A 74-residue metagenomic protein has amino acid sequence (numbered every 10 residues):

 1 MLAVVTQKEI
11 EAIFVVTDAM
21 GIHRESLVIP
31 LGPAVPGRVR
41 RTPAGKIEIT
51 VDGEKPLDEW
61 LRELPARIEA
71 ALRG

Functional and structural regions predicted by a protein language model:
M1-S26: A metal-dependent hydrolase signature that marks the N-terminal structural subdomain at the beginning of catalytic folds
L2, I13, A44-K46, P65: Low-complexity, intrinsically disordered short peptide segments enriched in small/polar/basic residues
T17, R24, R40, E48 (+1 more regions): Functionally constrained cores in energy, signaling, and assembly domains
S26-V28, G74: Short glycine-rich, low-complexity/disordered patches
V28-G45, D58: Catalytic zinc-binding patch centered on the HExxH motif and its immediate surroundings that defines zinc-dependent
E48-L64: Short pre-active-site segment immediately N-terminal to the catalytic Zn-binding motif
P56, R73-G74: Juxtamembrane/interface and other helix-to-disorder boundary residues and their adjoining low-complexity tails
E63, R67, A71: Catalytic glutamate of the conserved HExxH
